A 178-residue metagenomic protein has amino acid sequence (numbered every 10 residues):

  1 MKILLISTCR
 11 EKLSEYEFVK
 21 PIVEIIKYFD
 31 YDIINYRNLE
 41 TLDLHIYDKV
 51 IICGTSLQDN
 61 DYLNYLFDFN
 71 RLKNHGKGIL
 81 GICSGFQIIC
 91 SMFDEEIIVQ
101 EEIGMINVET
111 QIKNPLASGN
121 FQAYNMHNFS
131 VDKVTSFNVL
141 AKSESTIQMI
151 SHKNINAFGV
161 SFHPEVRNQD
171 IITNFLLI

Functional and structural regions predicted by a protein language model:
K2-E15, P21, I25, E40-H45 (+3 more regions): Amide-donor transfer/coupling interface in amidating biosynthetic enzymes
V23-G81, F93: Flexible gly/pro-rich beta->alpha loop and the following alpha-helix that scaffold active-site loops
I82-F86: Active-site loop->helix "elbow" adjoining a glycine-rich segment at hydrolase catalytic centers
Q87-I88, I106: Short gly/pro/ser/thr-enriched loop/turn and capping motifs at secondary-structure boundaries
S91, E95-I98: Conserved active-site segments centered on acidic
